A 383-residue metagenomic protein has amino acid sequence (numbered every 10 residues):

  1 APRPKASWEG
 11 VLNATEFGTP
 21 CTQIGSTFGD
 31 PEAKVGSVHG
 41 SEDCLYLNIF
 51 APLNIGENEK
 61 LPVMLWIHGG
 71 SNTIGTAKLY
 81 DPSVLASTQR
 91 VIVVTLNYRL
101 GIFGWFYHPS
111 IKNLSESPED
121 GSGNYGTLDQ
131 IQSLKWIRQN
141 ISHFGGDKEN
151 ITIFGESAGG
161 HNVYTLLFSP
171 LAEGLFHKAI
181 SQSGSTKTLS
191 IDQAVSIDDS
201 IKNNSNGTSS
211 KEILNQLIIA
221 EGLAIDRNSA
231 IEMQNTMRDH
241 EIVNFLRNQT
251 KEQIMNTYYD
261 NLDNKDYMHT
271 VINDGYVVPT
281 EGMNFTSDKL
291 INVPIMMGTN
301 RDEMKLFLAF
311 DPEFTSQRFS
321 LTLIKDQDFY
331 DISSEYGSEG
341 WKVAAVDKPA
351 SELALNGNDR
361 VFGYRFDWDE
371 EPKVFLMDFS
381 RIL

Functional and structural regions predicted by a protein language model:
A1-T127, K148, L383: Non-catalytic accessory segments of hydrolases
E42-C44, P109, P118-H143, K202-I218: Alpha/beta-hydrolase active-site loop
E59-K60, I74-L79, G104-P109, Y164-L166 (+3 more regions): Short, solvent-exposed loop/turn and secondary-structure capping segments
P62, I137, F144-E156: Alpha/beta-hydrolase fold nucleophile elbow
N72, G155-T165: Glycine-rich nucleophile elbow surrounding the catalytic serine of serine-hydrolase chemistry
Q132, Q139, Y164-F168, E173 (+3 more regions): Substrate-access "cap/lid" subdomains that shape and gate the entrance to catalytic or ligand-binding pockets
K148, G155-A158, P170, S183: Catalytic nucleophile serine of serine hydrolases, specifically the conserved "nucleophile elbow" pentapeptide
I291, L308-A309, S351-L383: Mobile gating loops/cap/lid regions near enzyme active sites that modulate substrate access
